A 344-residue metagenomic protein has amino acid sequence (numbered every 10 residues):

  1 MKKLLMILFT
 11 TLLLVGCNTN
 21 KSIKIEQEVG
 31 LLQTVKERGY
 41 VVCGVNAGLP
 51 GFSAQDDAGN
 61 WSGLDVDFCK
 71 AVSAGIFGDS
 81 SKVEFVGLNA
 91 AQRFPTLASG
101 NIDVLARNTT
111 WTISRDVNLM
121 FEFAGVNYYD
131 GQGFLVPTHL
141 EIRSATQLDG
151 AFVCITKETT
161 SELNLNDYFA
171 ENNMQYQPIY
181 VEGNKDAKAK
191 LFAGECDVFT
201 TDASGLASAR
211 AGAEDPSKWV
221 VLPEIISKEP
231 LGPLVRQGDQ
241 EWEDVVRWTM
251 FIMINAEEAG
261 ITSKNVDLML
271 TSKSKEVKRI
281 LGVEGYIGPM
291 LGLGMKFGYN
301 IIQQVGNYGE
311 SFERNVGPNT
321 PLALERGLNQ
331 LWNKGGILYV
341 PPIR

Functional and structural regions predicted by a protein language model:
K2-L8: Sec-dependent signal peptide recognition, specifically the positively charged N-region followed immediately by
L14-G16: C-terminal motif of bacterial Sec signal peptides marking the signal peptidase cleavage site
N18-E26, D67-K70, A74, H139-I142 (+6 more regions): Extended ligand-binding regions for polar small-molecule ligands
K24-A106, L331: Extracytoplasmic small-molecule ligand-binding "clamshell" domains of the periplasmic binding protein/Venus flytrap
L31, F68-C69, Q92-L97, N184-K190 (+2 more regions): Short, hydrophobic alpha-helical packing/hinge segments within bilobed ligand-binding/sensory domains
V42-G51, W61-I76, T110, D130-D186: Bilobed "Venus flytrap"/periplasmic-binding protein-like clamshell domains and structurally analogous long
K70, A74, G78-Q147, S204-I225 (+1 more regions): Acidic, polar ligand-binding/catalytic clefts
V283-R344: C-terminal functional modules
